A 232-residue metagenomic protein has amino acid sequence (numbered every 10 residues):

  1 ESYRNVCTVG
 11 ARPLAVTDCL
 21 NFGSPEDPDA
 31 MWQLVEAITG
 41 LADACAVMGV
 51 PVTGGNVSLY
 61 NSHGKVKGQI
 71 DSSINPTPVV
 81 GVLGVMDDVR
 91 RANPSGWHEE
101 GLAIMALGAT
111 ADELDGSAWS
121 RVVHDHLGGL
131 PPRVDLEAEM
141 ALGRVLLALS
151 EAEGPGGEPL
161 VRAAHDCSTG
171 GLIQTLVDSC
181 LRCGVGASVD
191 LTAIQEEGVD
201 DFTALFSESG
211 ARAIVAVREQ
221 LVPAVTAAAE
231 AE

Functional and structural regions predicted by a protein language model:
E1-C7, A37-A44, G101, L142-V145: Short, well-ordered amphipathic alpha-helical segments that serve as non-catalytic structural scaffolds within diverse
V6, G10, V52, G101 (+1 more regions): Hydrophobic, well-ordered secondary-structure elements that form the walls of internal hydrophobic environments
A11-L14, P28-T39, I74-T77, S95-H98 (+4 more regions): Conserved structured core elements
A15-D115: Glycine-rich anion-binding loops of enzyme active sites
S24-D29, D125-V134, E197-D200, S207-A213: Short beta-alpha connecting loops at secondary-structure transitions that line or flank enzyme active sites
A37, A42-A44, M48, T53 (+2 more regions): Glycine-/charge-enriched secondary-structure boundary and capping motifs
T77, G116-R133: Gly-rich Lys/Arg/Thr-decorated short loops/hinges at beta-loop-alpha junctions or inter-strand turns that position
G81-D87, R133-R144, V189-G198: A general structural motif
